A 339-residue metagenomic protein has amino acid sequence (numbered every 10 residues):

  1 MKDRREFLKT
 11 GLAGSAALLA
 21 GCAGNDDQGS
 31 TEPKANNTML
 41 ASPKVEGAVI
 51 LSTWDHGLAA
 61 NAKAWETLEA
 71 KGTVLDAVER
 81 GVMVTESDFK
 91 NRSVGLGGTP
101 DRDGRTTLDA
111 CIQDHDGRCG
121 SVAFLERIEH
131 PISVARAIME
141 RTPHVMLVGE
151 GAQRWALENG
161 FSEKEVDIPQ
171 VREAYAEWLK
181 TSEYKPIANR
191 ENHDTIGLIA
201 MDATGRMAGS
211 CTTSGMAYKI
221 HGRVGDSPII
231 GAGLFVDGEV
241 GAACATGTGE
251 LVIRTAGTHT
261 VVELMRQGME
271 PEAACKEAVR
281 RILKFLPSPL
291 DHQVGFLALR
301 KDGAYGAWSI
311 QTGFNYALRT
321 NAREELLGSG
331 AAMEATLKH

Functional and structural regions predicted by a protein language model:
M1-K2: Secretory targeting signals
E6-D27: N-terminal export signals
K9-A16, E32-H339: Alpha/propeptide regions of enzymes that mature by internal proteolysis
